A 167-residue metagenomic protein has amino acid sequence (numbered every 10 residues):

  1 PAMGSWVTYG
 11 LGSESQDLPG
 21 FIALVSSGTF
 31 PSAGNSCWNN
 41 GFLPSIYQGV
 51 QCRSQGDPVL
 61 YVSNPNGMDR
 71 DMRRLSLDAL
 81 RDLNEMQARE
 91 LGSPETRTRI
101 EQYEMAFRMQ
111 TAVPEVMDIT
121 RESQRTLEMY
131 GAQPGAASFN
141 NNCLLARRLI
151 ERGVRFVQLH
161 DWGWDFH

Functional and structural regions predicted by a protein language model:
P1-H167: Ligand-binding pockets and gating/stacking loops
